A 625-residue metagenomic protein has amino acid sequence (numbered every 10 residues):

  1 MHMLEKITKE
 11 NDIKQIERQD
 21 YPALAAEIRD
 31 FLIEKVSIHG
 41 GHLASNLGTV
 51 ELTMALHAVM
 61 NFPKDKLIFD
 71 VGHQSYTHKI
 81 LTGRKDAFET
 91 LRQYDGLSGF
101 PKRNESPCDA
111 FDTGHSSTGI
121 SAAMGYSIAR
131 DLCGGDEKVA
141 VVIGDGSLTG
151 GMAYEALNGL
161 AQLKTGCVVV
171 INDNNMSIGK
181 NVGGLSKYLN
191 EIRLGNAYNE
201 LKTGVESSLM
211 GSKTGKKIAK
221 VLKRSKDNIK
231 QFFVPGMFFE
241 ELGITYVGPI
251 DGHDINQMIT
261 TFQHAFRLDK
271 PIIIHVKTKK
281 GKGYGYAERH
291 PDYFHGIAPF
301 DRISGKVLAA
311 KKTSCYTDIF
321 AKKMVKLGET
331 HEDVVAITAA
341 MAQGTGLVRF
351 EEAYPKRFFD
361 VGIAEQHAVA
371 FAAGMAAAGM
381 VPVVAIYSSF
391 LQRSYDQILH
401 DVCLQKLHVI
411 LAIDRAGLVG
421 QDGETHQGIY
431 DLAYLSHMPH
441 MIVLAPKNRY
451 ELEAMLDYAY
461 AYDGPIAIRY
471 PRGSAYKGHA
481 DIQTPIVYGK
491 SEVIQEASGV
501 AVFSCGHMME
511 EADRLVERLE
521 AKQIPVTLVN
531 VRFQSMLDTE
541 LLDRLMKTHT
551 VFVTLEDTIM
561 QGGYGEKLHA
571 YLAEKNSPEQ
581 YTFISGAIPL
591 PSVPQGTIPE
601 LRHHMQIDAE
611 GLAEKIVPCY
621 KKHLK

Functional and structural regions predicted by a protein language model:
M1-L81, E240, I244-Y246, D251-I255 (+1 more regions): N-terminal amphipathic, basic-rich helices that act as targeting or association modules
L4, N175-F320: Long, well-ordered, tryptophan-enriched scaffold segments
H42-L163, D333-V334, T338-A339, L347-V348: Cofactor-binding active-site loop characterized by glycine-rich and histidine/acidic residues
K66, T278-K280, Y284-L391, Q397-K406 (+3 more regions): Non-catalytic terminal/interface segments that mediate subunit docking, oligomerization, and allosteric communication
A87-L97, Q162-M176, A197, C403-R415: A glycine-rich helix N-cap at a beta->alpha junction
I218-Y286, H408-I413, L432-D481, A609-K625: Structural signature of the thiamine diphosphate
T260-Q263, H295-G296, C315-T330, G346-E352 (+3 more regions): Glycine-/acidic-rich phosphate or pyrophosphate-binding loops and their flanking alpha/beta elements
P299-R302, V307-K312, G420-D422, I442 (+1 more regions): Peripheral docking tails and interdomain loops at the edges of cofactor- or intermediate-handling domains
